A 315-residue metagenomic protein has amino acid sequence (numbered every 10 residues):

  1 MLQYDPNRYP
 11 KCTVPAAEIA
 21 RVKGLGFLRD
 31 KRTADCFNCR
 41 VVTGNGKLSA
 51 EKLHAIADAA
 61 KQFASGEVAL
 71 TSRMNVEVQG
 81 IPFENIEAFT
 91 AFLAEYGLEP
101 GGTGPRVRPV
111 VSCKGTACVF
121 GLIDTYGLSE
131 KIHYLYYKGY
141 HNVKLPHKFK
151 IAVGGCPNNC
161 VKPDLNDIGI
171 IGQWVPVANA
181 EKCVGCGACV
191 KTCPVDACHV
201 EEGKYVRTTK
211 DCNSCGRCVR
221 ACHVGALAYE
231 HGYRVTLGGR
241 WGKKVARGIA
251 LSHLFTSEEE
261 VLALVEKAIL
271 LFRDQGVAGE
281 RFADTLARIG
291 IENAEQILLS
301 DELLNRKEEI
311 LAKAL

Functional and structural regions predicted by a protein language model:
M1-C36: Intrinsically disordered, low-complexity polar/charged tails and linkers
Y9-P15, F37-V184, A188, T192 (+2 more regions): Small-residue-enriched alpha-helical segments and adjacent helix-cap loops that form tight helix-helix packing
R29, I168-G172, Y233-W241: Short beta-strand elements
S65-S72, T103-P105, N142-K148, V200-E201 (+2 more regions): Flexible, glycine/charged-enriched surface loops at secondary-structure junctions
K150-P157, A283-A294: A glycine-rich phosphate-binding loop feature that marks nucleotide/adenosyl-phosphate handling sites
A188-R207, N213, R217-Y233: Iron-sulfur cluster-binding cysteine motifs and their immediate structural context in ferredoxin-like electron-transfer
G239-V277: A hydrophobic, small-residue-rich beta->alpha segment in the mid-to-C-terminal subdomain of diverse proteins
N293-L315: C-terminal, charged low-complexity interaction regions
